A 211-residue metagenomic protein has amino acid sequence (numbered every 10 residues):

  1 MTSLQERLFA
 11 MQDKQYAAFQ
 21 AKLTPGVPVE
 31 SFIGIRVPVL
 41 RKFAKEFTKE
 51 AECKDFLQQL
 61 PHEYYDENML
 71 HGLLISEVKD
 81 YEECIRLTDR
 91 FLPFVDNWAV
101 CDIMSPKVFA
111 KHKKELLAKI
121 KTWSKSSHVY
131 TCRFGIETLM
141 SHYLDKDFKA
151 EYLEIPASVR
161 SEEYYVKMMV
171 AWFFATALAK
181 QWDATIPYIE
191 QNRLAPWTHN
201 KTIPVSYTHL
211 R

Functional and structural regions predicted by a protein language model:
M1-T48: A eukaryotic "domain-start" boundary segment
T48-Q58, D80-R90, K113-T122, K146-S158 (+1 more regions): Amphipathic alpha-helical scaffolding segments comprising HEAT/armadillo-like alpha-solenoid repeats
E63-Y64, N97, S127-H128, E162-Y164 (+1 more regions): Short inter-helical turns and helix N-cap capping residues of alpha-solenoid HEAT/ARM repeat scaffolds
Y65-E77, D102-K107: Non-membrane alpha-helical segments in proteins
N68, C101-D102, C132, K167 (+1 more regions): Residue-level detector of extended alpha-helical repeat arrays and alpha-solenoid scaffolds
G72, S105-P106, G135-E137, A171 (+1 more regions): Hydrophobic core positions within HEAT/HEAT-like alpha-solenoid repeats
W98-C101, P106, A110-P156: Histidine/lysine/aspartate-rich catalytic loop segments that bind and position anionic ligands
T208-H209: Conserved small/polar residues in nucleotide/adenosyl-binding loops
